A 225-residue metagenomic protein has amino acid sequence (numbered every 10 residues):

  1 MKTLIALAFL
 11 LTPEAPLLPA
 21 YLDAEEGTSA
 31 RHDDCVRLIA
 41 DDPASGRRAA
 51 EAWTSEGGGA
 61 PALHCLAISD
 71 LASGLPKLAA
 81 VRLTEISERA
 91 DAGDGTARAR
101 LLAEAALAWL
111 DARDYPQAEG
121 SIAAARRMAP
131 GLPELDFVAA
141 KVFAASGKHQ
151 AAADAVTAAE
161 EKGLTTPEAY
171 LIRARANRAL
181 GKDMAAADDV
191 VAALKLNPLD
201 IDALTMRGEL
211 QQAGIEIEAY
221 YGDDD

Functional and structural regions predicted by a protein language model:
K2-C65, Y221-D225: N-terminal leader/linker segments that initiate helical-solenoid repeat arrays
L18-P19, A187-D225: Terminal, low-structured helical/coil segments at or just beyond the last alpha-helical repeat
T28, A60-P61, A99, P133-E134 (+3 more regions): Helix-start (N-cap) detector for alpha-helical repeat units in TPR-like alpha-solenoids, especially tetratricopeptide
C35-V36, I68, L107, K141 (+2 more regions): Residue-level recognition of tetratricopeptide repeat
A40, A72-S73, D111, A145-S146 (+2 more regions): Register position in tetratricopeptide repeats
G57-G58, P130, L164, P198: Short coil turns that delineate tetratricopeptide repeat
